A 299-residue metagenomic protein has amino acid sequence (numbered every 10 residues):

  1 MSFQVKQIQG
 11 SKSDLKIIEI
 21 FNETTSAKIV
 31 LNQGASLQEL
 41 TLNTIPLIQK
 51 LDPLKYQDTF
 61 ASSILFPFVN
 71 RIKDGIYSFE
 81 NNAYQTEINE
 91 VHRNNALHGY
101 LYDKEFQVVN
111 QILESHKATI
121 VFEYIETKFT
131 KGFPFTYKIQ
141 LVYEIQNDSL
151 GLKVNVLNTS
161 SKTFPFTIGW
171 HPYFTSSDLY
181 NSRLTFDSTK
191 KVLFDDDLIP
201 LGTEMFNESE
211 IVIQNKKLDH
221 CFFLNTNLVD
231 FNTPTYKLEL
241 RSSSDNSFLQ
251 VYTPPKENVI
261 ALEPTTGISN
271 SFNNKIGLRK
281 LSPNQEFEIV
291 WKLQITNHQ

Functional and structural regions predicted by a protein language model:
M1-I8, K12, N89-Q146: Extended, loop-rich substrate-binding clefts of extracytoplasmic carbohydrate-active enzymes
M1-L47, G277, N297-H298: Generic N-terminal segment detector
I18-I20, A27-I29, L141-Y143, L150-N158: Short, well-ordered beta-strand segments enriched in hydrophobic/aromatic residues
T25, N95-Q111, L201-T203, S209-G277 (+1 more regions): Acidic/His-leaning functional-site neighborhoods
S26-A83: Acidic-aromatic substrate-binding/catalytic surfaces of carbohydrate-active enzymes
Y77-Q85, K280-T296: Short Pro-Gly-centered flexible turn/kink motifs
Y84-T86, V91, K162-P165, P172-S243: Active-site/ligand-binding surface loops and adjacent short beta/alpha elements that line catalytic pockets across
S160-S161, N297: Short, acidic/polar linear motifs in exposed loop/turn regions
